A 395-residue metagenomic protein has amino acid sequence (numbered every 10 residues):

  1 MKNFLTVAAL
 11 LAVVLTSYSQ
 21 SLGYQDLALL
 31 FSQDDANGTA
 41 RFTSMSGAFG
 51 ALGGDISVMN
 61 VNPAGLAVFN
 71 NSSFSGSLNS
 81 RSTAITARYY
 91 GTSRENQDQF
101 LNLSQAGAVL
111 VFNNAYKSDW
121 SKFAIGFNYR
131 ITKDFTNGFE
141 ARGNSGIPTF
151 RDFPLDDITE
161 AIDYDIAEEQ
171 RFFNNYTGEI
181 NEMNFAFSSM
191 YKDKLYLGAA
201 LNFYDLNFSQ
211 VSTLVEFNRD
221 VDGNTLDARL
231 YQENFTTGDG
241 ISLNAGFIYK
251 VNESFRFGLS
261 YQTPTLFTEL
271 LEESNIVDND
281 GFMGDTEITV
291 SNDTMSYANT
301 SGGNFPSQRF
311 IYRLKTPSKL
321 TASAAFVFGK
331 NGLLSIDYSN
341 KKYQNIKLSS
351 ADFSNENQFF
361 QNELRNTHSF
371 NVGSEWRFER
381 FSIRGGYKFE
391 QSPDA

Functional and structural regions predicted by a protein language model:
M1-Q25: Bacterial Sec-dependent N-terminal signal peptides
N3, T92-L103, A115, N175: Short coil/turn segments at secondary-structure boundaries
Q20-T43, A106, V111-A395: Outer-membrane beta-barrel porins/channels
L22-F49, A67-A84: Transmembrane beta-strand segments of Gram-negative outer membrane beta-barrel proteins
A40-G54, A84-Q99: Surface-exposed strand-loop-strand hairpins of Gram-negative outer-membrane beta-barrel proteins
T43, V61, S80-T86, K192 (+1 more regions): Transmembrane beta-barrel domains of bacterial outer-membrane proteins
M59-G65: N-terminal periplasmic accessory domains that precede and gate Gram-negative outer-membrane beta-barrel machines
